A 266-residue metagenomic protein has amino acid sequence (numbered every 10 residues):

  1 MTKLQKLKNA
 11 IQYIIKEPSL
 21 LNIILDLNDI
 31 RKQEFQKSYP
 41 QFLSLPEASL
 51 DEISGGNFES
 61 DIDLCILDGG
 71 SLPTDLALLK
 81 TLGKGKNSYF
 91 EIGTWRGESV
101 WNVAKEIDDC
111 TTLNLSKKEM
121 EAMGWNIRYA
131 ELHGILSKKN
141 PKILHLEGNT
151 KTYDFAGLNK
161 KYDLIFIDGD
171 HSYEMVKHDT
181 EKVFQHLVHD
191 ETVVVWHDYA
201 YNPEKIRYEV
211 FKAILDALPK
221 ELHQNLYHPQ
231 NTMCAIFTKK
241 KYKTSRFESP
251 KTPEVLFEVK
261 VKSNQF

Functional and structural regions predicted by a protein language model:
M1-L64, K243-F266: Membrane-proximal basic amphipathic "stem/tether" segments
I62-C65, L76-F266: S-adenosylmethionine/decaboxylated-SAM
D68: Solvent-exposed loop and edge beta-strand segments that line ligand/cofactor-binding and catalytic clefts
